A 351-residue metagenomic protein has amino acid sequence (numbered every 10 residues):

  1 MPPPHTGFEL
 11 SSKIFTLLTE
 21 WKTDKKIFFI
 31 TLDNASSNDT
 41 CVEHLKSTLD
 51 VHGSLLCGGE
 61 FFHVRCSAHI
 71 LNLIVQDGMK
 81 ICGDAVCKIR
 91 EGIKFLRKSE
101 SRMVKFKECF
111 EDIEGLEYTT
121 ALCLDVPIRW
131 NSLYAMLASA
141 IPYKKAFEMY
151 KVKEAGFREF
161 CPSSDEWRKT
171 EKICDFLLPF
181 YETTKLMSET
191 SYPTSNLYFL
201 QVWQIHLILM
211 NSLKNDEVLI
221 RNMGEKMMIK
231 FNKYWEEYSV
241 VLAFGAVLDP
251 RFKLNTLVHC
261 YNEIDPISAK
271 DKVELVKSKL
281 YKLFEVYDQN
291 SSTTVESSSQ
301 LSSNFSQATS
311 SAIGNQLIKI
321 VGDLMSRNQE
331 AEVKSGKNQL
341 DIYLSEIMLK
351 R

Functional and structural regions predicted by a protein language model:
M1-E114, T120, I267-Y287: Active-site neighborhood segments
P2, F28, L32, Y118 (+1 more regions): Extended, C-terminal/distal alpha-helical "rod" segments
F8, I141, E171-C174: Alpha-helix N-cap/helix-start motif at coil-to-helix transitions, marked by capping-box chemistry
I30, C66, L122, V126-R129 (+1 more regions): Short conserved micro-motifs on helix faces and helix-strand junctions that flank and scaffold key functional residues
L96, L137-A140, F180, G245: AAA+ P-loop ATPase catalytic core
E100-M103, K107, I141-E154: Extended amphipathic alpha-helical scaffold segments
R129, L137-A138, K145: A conserved non-catalytic segment of reverse transcriptases and RNA-directed RNA polymerases corresponding to the late
S132: Conserved, mostly hydrophobic/aromatic
